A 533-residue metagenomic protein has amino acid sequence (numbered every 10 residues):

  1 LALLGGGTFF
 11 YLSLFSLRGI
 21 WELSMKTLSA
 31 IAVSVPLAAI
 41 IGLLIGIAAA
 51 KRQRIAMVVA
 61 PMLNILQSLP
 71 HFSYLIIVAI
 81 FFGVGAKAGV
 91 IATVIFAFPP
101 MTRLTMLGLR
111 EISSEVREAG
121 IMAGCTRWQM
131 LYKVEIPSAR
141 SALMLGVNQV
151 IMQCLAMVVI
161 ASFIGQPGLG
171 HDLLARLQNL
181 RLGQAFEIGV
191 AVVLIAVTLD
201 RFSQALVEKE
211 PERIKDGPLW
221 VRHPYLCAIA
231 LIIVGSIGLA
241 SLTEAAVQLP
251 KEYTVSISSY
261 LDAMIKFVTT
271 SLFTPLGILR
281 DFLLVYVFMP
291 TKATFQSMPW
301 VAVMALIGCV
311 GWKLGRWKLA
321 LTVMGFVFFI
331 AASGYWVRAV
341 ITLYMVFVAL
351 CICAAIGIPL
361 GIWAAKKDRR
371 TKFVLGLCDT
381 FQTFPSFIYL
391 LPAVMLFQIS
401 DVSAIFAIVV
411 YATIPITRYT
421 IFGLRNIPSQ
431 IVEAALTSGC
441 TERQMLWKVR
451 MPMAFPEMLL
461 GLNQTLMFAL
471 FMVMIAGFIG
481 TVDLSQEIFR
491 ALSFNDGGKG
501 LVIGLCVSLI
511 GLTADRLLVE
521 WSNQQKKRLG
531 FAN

Functional and structural regions predicted by a protein language model:
L12-M25, V33-L63, I307-W317, V323-V337 (+1 more regions): Transmembrane-helix boundary motif in ABC transporter permease subunits
S13, V33, I40-I41, A50 (+5 more regions): Generic hydrophobic transmembrane alpha-helix motif, especially the helices
I80, L109, Q153-V192, M395 (+3 more regions): Glycine-rich helix-loop "coupling/hinge" segments at transmembrane-helix boundaries in multipass transporters
I91, I95-F96, W128-I160, G183 (+8 more regions): Transmembrane alpha-helices
M101-V147, I416-Q464, I488: Short cytoplasmic-facing helical segments at TM-TM junctions of multi-pass membrane proteins
R110, F186-L242, P456, L460 (+1 more regions): C-terminal transmembrane helix and the adjacent membrane-cytosol boundary/short C-terminal tail of inner/organellar
T243-L283: Interfacial/capping segments of alpha-helical transmembrane domains
I278-W312: Individual transmembrane alpha-helix segments
